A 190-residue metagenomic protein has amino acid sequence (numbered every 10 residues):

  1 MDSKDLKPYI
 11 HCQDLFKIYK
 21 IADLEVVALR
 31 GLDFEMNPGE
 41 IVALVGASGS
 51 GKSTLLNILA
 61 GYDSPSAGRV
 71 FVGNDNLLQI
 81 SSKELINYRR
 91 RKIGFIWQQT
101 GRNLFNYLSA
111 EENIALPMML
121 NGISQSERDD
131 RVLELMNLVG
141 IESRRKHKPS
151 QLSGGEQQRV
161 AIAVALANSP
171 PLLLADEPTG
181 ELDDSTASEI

Functional and structural regions predicted by a protein language model:
D23, L77-G94: ABC ATPase NBD coupling module
A60: Helix-to-loop junction immediately C-terminal to a conserved catalytic motif
G68-N76: Conserved ABC transporter NBD signature motif
N76, A115, S126-S143: Conserved ABC ATPase "signature" region
Y107-A115: Short coil-to-helix segment of the ABC ATPase nucleotide-binding domain corresponding to the Q-loop/switch region
K148-L152, E156: Conserved ABC ATPase signature
A167-P171: A short, proline-enriched helix->beta-strand linker immediately N-terminal to the Walker B motif in ABC-type P-loop
L173-D176: Catalytic Walker B motif of ABC-type/P-loop ATPase nucleotide-binding domains
